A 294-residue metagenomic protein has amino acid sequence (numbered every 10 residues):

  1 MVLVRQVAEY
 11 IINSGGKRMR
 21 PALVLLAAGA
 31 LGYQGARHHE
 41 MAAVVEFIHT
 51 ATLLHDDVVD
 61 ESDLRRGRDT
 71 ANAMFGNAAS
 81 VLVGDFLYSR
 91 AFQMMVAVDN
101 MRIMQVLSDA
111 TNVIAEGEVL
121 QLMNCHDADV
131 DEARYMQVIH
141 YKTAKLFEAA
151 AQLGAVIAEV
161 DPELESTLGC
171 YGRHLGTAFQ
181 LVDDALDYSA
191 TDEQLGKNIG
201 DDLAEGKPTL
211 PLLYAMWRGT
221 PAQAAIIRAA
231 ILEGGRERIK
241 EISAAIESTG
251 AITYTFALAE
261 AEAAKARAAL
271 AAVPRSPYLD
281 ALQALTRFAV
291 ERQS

Functional and structural regions predicted by a protein language model:
M1-S294: All-alpha prenyltransferase/terpene-synthase fold signal
